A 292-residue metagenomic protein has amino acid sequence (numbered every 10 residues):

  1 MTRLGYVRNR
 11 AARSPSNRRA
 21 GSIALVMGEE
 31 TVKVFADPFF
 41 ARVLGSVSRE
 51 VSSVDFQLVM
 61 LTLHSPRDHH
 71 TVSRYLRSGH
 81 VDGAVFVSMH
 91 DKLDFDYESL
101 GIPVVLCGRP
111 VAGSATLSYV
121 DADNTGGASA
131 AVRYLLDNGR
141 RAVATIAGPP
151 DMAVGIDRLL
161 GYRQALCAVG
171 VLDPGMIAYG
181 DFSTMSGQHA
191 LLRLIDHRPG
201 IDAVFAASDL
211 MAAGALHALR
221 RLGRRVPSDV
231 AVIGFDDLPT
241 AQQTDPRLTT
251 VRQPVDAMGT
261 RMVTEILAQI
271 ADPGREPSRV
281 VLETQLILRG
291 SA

Functional and structural regions predicted by a protein language model:
M1, V51, A165-L166, I195 (+2 more regions): Conserved hydrophobic residues forming the short capping helix/wall of the S-adenosyl-L-methionine
M1-G21, A292: N-terminal helix-turn-helix DNA-binding module of bacterial transcription factors
V7, S52-Q57, P103, R141-A142 (+2 more regions): Residue-level detector of anion-binding/catalytic polar loops
S22, A142-V143, M176: Charged active-site motifs of nucleotide-sugar-dependent glycosyltransferases
S22-R133, D137, D196, G200: Alpha-helical recognition/docking segments in bacterial nutrient-uptake and carbohydrate-utilization systems
E29-R42, M60-D68, R109, V120-A130 (+6 more regions): Hinge/beta->alpha junction and helix N-cap segments in small-molecule ligand-binding domains
P174, L192-A292: Flexible loop/turn connectors
